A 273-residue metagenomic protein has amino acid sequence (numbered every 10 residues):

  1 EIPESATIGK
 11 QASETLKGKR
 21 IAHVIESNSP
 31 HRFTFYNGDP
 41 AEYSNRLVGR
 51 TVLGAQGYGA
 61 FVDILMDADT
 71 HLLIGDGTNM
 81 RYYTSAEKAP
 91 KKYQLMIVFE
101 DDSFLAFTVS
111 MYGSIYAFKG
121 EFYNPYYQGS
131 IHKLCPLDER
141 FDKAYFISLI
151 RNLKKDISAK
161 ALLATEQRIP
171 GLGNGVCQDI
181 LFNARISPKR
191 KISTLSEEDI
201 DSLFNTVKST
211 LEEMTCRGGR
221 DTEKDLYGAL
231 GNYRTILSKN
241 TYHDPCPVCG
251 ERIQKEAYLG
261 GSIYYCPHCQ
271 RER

Functional and structural regions predicted by a protein language model:
E1-A117, N124-P125: Gly/Gly-Pro- and Ser/Thr-rich, intrinsically disordered tail segments characteristic of DNA damage-repair and tolerance
E1-E4, I8, K17, Y127 (+4 more regions): Alpha-helical structural motif
T15, Y82, M96, K143-Y145 (+3 more regions): Noncatalytic, beta-rich nucleic-acid-contacting surfaces in large DNA/RNA-processing enzymes
G18, G49, G59, M80 (+6 more regions): Glycine-centered flexibility motif
A22-E42, Q56, I147-R273: Basic, nucleic-acid-binding surfaces and adjacent catalytic neighborhoods in DNA/RNA-processing proteins
L72-L172, V176-N183: Phosphate/anion-contacting hairpin/loop surfaces
